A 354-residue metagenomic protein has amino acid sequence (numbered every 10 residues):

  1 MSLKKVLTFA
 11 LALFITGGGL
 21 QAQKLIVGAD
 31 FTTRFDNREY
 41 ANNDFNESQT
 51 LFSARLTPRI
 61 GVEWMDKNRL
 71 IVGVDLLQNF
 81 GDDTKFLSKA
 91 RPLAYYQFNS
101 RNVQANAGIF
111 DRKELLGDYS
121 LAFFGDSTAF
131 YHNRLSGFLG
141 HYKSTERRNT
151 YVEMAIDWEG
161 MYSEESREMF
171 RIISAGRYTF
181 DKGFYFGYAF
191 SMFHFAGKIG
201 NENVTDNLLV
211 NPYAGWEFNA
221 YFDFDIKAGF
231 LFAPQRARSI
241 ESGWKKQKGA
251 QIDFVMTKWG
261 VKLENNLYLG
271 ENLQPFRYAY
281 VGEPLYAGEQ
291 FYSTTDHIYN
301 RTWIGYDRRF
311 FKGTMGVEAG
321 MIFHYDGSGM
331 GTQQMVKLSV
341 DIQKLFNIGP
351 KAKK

Functional and structural regions predicted by a protein language model:
M1-K24, G329-G331, S339-K354: Cleavable N-terminal export/targeting peptides
A22-S88, P92-F98, Q333-V340, N347-K353: Beta-barrel outer-membrane channel/assembly domains of diderm bacteria
D30-T32, L93, N149-E159, E165 (+2 more regions): Exposed, low-structure sequence patches enriched in small/polar residues
Y40, Q104-R177, M192: Surface-exposed coil loops of outer-membrane beta-barrel proteins
A41-N46, L121-F123, V281-G288: Flexible, solvent-exposed loop segments that connect beta-strands
Q49-S53, R167-M169, N207: Short, surface-exposed loop/turn motifs at beta-strand boundaries within globular domains
D66, D126-Y131, E289-Y292: A short acidic, glycine-rich active-site loop that binds or catalyzes chemistry on phosphate/adenosine moieties
